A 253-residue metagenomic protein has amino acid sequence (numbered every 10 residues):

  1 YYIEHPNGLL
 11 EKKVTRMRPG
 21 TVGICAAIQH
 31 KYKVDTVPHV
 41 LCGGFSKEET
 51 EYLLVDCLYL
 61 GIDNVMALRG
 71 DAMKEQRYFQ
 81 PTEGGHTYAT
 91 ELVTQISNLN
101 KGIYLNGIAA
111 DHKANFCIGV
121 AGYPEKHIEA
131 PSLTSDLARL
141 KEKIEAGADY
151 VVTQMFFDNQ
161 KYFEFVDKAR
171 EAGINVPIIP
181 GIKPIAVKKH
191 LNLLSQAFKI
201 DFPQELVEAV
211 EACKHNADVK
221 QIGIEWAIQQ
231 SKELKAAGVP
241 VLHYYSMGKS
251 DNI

Functional and structural regions predicted by a protein language model:
Y1-T21, G70-G84, A148-F165, M247-K249: Glycine-rich, proline-tolerant flexible connector loops at the mouths of alpha/beta enzymes
Y2-P6, H39-G43, G70-D71, A121-H127 (+4 more regions): Active-site beta-loop-alpha junctions enriched in small/polar residues
Y32-T36, G61-D63, H112-C117, A148-D149 (+2 more regions): Short, well-ordered coil/turn segments that N-cap beta-strands
S46-L58, S135-R139, E164-R170, V187-L193 (+1 more regions): Catalytic cores of alpha/beta
K47-L54, P131-E142, G223-E233: Short, acidic/polar
K47-T94: Flexible, glycine-rich active-site loops centered on histidine and acidic residues that chelate a metal or position
C57, K143, G147, P180 (+1 more regions): Conserved, mostly hydrophobic/aromatic
G70, E83-N115, V120-E129, D136 (+3 more regions): Active-site pocket-lining/capping segments in soluble small-molecule metabolic enzymes
